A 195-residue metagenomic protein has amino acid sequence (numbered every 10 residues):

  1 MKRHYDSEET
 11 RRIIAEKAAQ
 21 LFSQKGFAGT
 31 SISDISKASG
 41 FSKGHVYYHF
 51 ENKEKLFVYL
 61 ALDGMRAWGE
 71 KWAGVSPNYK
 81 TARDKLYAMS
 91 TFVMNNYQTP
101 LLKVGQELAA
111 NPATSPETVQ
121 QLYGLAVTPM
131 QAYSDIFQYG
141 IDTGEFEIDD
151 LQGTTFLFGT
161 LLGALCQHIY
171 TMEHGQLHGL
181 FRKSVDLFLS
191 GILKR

Functional and structural regions predicted by a protein language model:
M1, T91-F92, Q131-T143, G159-T160 (+2 more regions): C-terminal peripheral helix-coil segments that are non-catalytic and often amphipathic
M1-K25, T30-F41, K55: Basic, helix-initiating cap at the start of DNA-binding domains
S39-F50: Short hydrophobic/aromatic patch on the recognition helix
Y59, D63, E70-T99, T154-F158: Hydrophobic alpha-helical connector segments
R66-G69, A73, T99, P116-T143 (+1 more regions): Amphipathic alpha-helical packing segments from all-alpha helical-bundle domains
N96-E117, Y170-T171: Amphipathic alpha-helical segments used for helix-helix packing
